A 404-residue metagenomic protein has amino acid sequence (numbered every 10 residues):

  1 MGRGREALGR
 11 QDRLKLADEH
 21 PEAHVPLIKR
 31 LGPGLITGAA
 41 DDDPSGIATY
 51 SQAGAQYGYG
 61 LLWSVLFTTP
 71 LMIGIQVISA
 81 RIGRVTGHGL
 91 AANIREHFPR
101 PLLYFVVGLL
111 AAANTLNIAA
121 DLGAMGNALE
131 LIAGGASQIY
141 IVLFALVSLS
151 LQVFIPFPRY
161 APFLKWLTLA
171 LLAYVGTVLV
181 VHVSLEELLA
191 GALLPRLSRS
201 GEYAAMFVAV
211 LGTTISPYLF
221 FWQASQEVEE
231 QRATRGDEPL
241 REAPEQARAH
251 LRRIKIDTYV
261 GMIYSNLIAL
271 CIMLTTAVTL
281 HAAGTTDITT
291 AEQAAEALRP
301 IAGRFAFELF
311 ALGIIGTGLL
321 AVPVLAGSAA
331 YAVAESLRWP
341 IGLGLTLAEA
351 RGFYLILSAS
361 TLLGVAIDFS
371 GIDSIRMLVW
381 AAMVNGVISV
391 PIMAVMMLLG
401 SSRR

Functional and structural regions predicted by a protein language model:
M1-S45, P101, E230, T234 (+2 more regions): Membrane-interface "cap" regions at the ends of multi-pass membrane proteins
R10-K15, T49-Q52, V77-L102, N127-E130 (+4 more regions): Flexible loop linkers connecting adjacent transmembrane helices in multi-pass alpha-helical membrane transporters
T37, S64-H97, F105-L116: Juxtamembrane transmembrane-helix boundary signature
I73-V85, S225-A233, E245, I263-Q293: Extracellular/periplasmic helix-exit of transmembrane alpha-helices
R81, V85, L103-G134, I141-L146 (+2 more regions): Hydrophobic transmembrane alpha-helices that form the core helical bundles of multi-pass secondary transporters
R100-P101, Q138-V142, F305, L309 (+2 more regions): Loop-to-transmembrane helix boundary motifs in multi-pass membrane proteins
V107-G108, I132-F154, A170-Y174, V178-L179 (+2 more regions): Transmembrane alpha-helical segments of multi-pass small-molecule transport proteins
L169-R196, G212-E229, V395-R404: Hydrophobic alpha-helical segments and their helix-loop junctions in multi-pass secondary transporters
